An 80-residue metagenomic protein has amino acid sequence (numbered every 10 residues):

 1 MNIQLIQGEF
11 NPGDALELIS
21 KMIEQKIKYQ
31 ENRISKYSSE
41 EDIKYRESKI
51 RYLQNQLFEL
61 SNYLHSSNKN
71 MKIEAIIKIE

Functional and structural regions predicted by a protein language model:
M1-E80: Extended, charge-rich alpha-helical interface modules
